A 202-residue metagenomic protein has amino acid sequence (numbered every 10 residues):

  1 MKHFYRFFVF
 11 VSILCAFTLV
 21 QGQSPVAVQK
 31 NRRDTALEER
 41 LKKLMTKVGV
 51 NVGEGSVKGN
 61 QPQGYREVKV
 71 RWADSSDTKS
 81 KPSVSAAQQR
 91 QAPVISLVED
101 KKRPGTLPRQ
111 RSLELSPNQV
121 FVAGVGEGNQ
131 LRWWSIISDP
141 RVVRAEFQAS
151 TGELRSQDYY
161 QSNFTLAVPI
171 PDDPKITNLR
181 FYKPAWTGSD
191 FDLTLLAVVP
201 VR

Functional and structural regions predicted by a protein language model:
M1-V9: Bacterial N-terminal signal peptides that target proteins for export
F8-T18: Bacterial N-terminal signal peptides
F17-Q21, P25: N-terminal targeting peptides, primarily Sec-dependent signal peptides and immediately adjacent pre/propeptide regions
P25-R202: Extracellular glycoprotein-like low-complexity segments
